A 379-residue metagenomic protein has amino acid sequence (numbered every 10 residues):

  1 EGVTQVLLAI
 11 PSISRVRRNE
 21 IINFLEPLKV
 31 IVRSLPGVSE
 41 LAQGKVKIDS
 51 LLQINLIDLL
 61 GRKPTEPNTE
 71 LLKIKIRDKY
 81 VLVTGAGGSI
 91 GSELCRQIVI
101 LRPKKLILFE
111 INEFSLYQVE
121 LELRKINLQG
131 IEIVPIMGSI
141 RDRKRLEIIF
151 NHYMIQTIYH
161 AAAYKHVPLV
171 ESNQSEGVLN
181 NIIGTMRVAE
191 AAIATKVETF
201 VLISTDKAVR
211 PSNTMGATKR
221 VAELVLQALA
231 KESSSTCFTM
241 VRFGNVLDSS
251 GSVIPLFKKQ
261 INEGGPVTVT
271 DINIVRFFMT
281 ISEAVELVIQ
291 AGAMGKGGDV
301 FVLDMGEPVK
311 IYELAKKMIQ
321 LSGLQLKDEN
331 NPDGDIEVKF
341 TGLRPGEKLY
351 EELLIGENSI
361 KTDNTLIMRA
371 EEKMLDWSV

Functional and structural regions predicted by a protein language model:
E1, E66, L71-K75, A228-V379: Strand-loop microenvironment adjacent to phosphate/nucleotide-handling motifs in alpha/beta enzyme folds
E1-Q53, G138, M154: Phosphate-bearing ligand-interacting subdomains that bind or position ATP/ADP/UDP/GDP/NAD(P) or nucleotide-linked
G2-Q5, P103-K104, F150-Y159, V167 (+1 more regions): Proline-aspartate-enriched helix->loop->beta-strand connector
N19-L35, K105-N112, H152, S172-T199: NAD(P)-cofactor binding segment of oxidoreductase domains
G44, H160, Y164-E223, A228-L229: Conserved Rossmann-fold NAD(P)-dependent oxidoreductase catalytic core, especially the SDR/UDP-sugar
K45-M154: N-terminal Rossmann/SDR dinucleotide-binding element
P135, G177, F238-V241: Hydrophobic/aromatic anchor residues within beta-strands of the central parallel beta-sheet of Rossmann-like
I136-M137, L179, F340: Conserved residues in the N-terminal Rossmann fold of short-chain dehydrogenase/reductase
